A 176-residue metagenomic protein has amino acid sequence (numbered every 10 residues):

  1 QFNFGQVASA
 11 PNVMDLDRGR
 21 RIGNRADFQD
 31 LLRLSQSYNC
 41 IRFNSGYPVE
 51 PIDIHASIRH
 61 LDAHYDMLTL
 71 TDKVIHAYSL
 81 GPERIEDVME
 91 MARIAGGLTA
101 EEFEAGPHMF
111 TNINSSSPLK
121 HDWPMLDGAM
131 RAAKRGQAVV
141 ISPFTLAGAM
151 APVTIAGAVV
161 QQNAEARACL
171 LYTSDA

Functional and structural regions predicted by a protein language model:
Q1-A149, A156: Catalytic alpha/beta active-site cores
Y65-L68, Q162-L170: Acidic, His- and aromatic-enriched active-site or binding-groove loops in soluble protein domains that engage sugars
K134, T154-G157, Q162-E165: Iron-sulfur-associated redox domains of electron-transfer enzymes in respiratory and anaerobic energy metabolism
Y172-A176: Conserved small/polar residues in nucleotide/adenosyl-binding loops
